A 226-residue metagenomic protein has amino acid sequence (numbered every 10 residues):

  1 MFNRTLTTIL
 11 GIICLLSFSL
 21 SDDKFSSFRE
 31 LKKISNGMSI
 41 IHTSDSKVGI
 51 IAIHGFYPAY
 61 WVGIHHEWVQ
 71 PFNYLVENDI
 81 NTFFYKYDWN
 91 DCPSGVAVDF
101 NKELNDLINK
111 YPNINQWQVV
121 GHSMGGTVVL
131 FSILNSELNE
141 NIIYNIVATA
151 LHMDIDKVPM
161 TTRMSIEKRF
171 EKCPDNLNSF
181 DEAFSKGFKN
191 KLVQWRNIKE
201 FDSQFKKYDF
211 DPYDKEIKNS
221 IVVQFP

Functional and structural regions predicted by a protein language model:
M1-D22: Classical Sec-dependent N-terminal signal peptides that target proteins to the secretory pathway
L15-L16, H66, L134: Hydrophobic alpha-helical membrane context
S21-N115: Active-site catalytic motif of lipid deacylating hydrolases and related acyltransferases
I50, H54, P58, S94-K189: Serine-dependent carboxylesterase/thioesterase catalytic core of lipase-like alpha/beta-hydrolase/SGNH enzymes
I64-H65, I155-T161, S203-D209: Short aromatic-enriched loop/helix-cap "lid" or pocket-rim segments at secondary-structure transitions that line
Y74-F83, N139-Y144, E216-I221: Structural alpha-beta junctions
Y85-W89, T149-L151, N197: Active-site loop/turn elements of alpha/beta-hydrolase fold enzymes, especially the short glycine-/histidine-rich
E167-E171, D175-P226: C-terminal catalytic-base region of ester-bond hydrolases, centering on the histidine of the charge-relay
